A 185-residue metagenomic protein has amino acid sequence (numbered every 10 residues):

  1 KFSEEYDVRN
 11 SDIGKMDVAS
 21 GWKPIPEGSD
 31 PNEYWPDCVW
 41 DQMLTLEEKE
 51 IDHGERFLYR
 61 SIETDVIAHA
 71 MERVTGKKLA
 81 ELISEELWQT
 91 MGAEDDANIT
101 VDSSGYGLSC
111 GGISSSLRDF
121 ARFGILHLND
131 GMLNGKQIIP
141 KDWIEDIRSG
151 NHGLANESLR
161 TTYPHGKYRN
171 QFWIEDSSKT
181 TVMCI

Functional and structural regions predicted by a protein language model:
K1-M91, L117-N129: Active-site-adjacent helix/loop patches that line small-molecule binding or acyl-intermediate pockets
D37, E94-A97, I144-I185: Active-site Gly/Thr loop motif
I51-Y59, Y106-S114, V182-I185: Solvent-exposed loop and edge beta-strand segments that line ligand/cofactor-binding and catalytic clefts
I62, D102, D176: Active-site-proximal beta-strand/loop segments in catalytic clefts of secreted hydrolases
I62, S115-R118, D142, K167: Generic recognition of short, well-ordered alpha-helical interface segments
E86-L117: Mid-domain, small-residue-enriched loop/turn segments at the edges of structured enzyme/sensor domains
N98-L108, D130-L159: A beta-strand-loop signature enriched in Asp, Gly, Thr, and Trp that corresponds to the sialidase/neuraminidase Asp-box
G112-S116, K136, T162: Short, conserved, surface-exposed binding loops centered on an aromatic residue
